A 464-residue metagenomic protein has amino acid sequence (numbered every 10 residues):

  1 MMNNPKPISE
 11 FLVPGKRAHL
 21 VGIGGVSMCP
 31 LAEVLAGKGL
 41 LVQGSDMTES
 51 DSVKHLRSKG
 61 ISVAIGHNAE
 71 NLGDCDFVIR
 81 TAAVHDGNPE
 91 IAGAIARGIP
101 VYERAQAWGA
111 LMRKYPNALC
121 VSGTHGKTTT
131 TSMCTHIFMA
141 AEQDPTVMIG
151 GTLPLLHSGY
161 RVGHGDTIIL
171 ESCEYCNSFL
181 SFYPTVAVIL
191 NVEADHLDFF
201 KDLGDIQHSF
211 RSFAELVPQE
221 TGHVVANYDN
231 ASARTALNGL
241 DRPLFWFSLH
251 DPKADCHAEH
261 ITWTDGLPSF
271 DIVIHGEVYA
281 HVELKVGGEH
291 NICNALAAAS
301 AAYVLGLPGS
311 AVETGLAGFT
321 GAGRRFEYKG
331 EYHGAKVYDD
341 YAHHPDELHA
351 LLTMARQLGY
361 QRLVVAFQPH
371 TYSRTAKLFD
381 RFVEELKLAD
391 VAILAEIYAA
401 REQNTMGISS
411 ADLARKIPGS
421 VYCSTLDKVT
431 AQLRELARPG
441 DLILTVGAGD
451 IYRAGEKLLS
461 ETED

Functional and structural regions predicted by a protein language model:
M1-E103, A107, A231, H257-E259 (+3 more regions): N-terminal leader/targeting and accessory segments in enzymes
N3-H19, S27, L31-K38, T264-L267 (+1 more regions): Nucleotide phosphate-binding/pyrophosphate-handling subdomain across enzymes that bind or process nucleotide phosphates
S9-F11, V34-G37, K54-R57, N71 (+5 more regions): Phosphate-binding loop of NTP-binding sites
L40-M47, H223-Y228, V364-Q368, A389-A399: Short internal beta-strands
S45-D46, A64-H67, E103-G109, M148-G151 (+4 more regions): Beta-strand->loop->alpha-helix junctions that form or flank phosphate-binding loops in nucleotide-handling enzymes
V383-P439: C-terminal helical cap/extension that packs against the catalytic core of soluble nucleotide-cofactor enzymes
K428-S460: A glycine-rich beta-strand to alpha-helix segment that forms a phosphate/ribose-binding loop at ligand/cofactor sites
